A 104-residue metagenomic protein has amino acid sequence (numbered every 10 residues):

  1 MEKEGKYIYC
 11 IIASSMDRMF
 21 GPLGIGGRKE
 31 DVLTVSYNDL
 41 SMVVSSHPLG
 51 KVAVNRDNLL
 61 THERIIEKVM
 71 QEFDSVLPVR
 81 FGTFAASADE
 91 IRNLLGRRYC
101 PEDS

Functional and structural regions predicted by a protein language model:
M1-C100, S104: An interfacial alpha-helical scaffold signature
